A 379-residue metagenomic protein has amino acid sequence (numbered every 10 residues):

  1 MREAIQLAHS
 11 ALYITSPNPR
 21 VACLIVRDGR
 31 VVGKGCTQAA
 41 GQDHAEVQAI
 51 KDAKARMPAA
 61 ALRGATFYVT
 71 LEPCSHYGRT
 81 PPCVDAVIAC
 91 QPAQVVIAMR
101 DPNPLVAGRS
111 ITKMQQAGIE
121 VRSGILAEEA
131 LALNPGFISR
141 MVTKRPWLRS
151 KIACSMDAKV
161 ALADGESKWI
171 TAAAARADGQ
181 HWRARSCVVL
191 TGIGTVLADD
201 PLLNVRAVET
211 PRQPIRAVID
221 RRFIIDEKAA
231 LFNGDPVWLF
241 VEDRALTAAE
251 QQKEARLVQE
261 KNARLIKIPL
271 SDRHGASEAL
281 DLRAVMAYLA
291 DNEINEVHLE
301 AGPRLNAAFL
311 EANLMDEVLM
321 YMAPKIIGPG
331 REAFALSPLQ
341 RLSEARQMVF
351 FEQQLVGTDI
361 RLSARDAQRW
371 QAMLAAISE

Functional and structural regions predicted by a protein language model:
M1-S16, R140: Short, basic/aromatic recognition patches
A4, A22, C74, M114 (+7 more regions): Residue-level signal for inorganic ion chemistry
V21-G29, I152-A153, L362: Short beta-strand scaffold segments in enzyme catalytic cores
I25-R27, V31-E129, A245, A308-L310: Zn2+-dependent cytidine deaminase-like catalytic core
P102-L105, E128-E129, L197, I224-D226 (+2 more regions): Short gly/pro/ser/thr-enriched loop/turn and capping motifs at secondary-structure boundaries
S139, T143-N295, R304-A307, W370 (+1 more regions): Active-site ligand-binding patch in enzyme domains
E311-M348: Flexible, gly/pro- and Lys/Arg-enriched active-site loops
S337-E379: Conserved histidine-centered catalytic loops in small-molecule metabolism enzymes
